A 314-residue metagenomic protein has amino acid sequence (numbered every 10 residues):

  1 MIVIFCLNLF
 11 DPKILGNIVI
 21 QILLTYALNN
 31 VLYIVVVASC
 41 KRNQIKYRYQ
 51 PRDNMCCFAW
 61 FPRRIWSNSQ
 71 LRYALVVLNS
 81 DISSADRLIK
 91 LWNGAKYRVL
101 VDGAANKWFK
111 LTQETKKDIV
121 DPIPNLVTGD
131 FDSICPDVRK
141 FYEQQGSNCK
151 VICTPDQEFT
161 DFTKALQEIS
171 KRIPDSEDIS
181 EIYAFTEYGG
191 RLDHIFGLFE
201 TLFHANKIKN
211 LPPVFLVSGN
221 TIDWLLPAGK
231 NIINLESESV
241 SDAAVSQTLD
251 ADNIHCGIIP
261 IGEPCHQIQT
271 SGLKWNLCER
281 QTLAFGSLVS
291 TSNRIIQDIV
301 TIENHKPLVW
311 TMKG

Functional and structural regions predicted by a protein language model:
M1-F10, G16-Y73, E114-K117, Q144-Q145: Eukaryotic N-terminal low-complexity, Ser/Thr- and Lys/Arg-rich leader segments that predominantly function as
Y47-F141: N-terminal beta-strand-loop-alpha-helix module at the start of alpha/beta ligand-binding or catalytic domains
A85, F159-T163, R191-F196: Short glycine/serine/threonine-rich phosphate/pyrophosphate-binding segments that cradle anionic phosphate groups
G103-T115, L166, L198-K207: Histidine-anchored nucleotide/phosphate-binding helix
E143-P174: Short phosphate-binding loop-to-helix
Y183-E238: Anionic-ligand-binding alpha/beta catalytic cores of soluble enzymes and soluble regulatory domains that recognize
L226-G314: Long, charged alpha-helical interface segments
